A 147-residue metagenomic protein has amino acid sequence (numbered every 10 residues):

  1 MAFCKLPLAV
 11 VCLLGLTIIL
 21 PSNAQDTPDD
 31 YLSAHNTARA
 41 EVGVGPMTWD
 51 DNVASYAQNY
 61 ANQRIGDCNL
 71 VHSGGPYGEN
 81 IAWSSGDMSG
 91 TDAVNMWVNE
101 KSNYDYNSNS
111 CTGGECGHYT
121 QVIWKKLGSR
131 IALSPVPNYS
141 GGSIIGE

Functional and structural regions predicted by a protein language model:
C4-P21: Cleavable N-terminal signal peptides of Sec/SRP-targeted secreted and luminal proteins
I19-G78: Short, well-ordered surface patches within globular domains
P21-T27, T48-W49, S84-D87, G113 (+1 more regions): Conserved, non-catalytic sequence blocks in retroelement Pol enzymes and Pol-derived host proteins
V44, D67, G78-N80, N103 (+1 more regions): Generic secondary-structure boundary/loop-capping signal
Q58-N62, W83, N95, N99: Generic alpha-helical structural context detector
N69-N95: A solvent-exposed, acidic/Ser-Thr-rich amphipathic alpha-helical stretch
D87-E147: Disulfide-stabilized extracellular recognition modules
